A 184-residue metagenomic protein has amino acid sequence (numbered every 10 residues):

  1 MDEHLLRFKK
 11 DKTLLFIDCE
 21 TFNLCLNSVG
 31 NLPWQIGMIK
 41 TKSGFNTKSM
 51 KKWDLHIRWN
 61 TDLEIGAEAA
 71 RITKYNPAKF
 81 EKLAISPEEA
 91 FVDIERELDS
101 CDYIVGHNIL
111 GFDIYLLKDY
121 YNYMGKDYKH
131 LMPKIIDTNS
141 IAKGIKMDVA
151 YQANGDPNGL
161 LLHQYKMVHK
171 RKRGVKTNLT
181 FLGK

Functional and structural regions predicted by a protein language model:
D2-N122, K129, R173, T180-K184: Conserved non-catalytic scaffold segment of RNase H-like nuclease domains
R96, G111, L116, H130 (+3 more regions): Low-complexity, compositionally biased segments
I114, I135-A142, K176-T180: Hydrophobic, well-ordered secondary-structure segments
D119-M124, G144, D148: Active-site catalytic microenvironments for nucleophilic, acid-base chemistry
D127-I135: Short hydrophobic/aromatic-enriched beta-strand-loop microsegments
I135-R171: Short alpha-helix plus adjacent loop in nuclease-associated cores
